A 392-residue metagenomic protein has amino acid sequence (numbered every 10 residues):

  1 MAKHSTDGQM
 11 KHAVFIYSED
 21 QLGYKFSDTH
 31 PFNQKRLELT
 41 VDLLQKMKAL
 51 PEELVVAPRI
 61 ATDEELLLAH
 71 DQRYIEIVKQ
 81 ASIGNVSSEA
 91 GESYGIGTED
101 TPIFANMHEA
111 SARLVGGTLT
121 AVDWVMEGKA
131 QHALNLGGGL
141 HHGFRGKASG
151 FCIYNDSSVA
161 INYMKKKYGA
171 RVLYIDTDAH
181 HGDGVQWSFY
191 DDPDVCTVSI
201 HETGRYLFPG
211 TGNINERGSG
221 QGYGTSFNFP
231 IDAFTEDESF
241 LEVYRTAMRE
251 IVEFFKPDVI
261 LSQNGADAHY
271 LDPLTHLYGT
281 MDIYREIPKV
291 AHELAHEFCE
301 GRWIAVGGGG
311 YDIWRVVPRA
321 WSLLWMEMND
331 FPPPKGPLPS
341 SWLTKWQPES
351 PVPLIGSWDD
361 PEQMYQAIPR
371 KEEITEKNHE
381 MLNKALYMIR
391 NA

Functional and structural regions predicted by a protein language model:
A2-I16, L22-K25, V78-A392: A general "terminal functional-core" signal
A2-L68: N-terminal low-complexity, Ser/Thr- and acidic-residue-enriched intrinsically disordered segments
F32-Q34, R73, V259: Basic, low-complexity intrinsically disordered segments
R59-I83: Charged, often glycine-rich, active-site loop that binds/positions anionic groups
